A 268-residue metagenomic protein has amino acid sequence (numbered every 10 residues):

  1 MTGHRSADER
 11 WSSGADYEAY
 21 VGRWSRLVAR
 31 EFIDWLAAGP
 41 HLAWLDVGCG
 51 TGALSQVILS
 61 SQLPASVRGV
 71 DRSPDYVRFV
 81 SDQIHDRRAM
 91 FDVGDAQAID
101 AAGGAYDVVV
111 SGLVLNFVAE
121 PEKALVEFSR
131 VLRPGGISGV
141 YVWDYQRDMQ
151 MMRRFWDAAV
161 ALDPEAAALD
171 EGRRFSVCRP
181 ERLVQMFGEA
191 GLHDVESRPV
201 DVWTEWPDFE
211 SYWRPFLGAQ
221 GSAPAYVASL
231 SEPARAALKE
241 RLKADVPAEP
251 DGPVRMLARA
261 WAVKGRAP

Functional and structural regions predicted by a protein language model:
G3-S6, R10-S13, T51-A53, R173-P268: Conserved Class I S-adenosyl-L-methionine
W11-R23: Class I SAM-dependent methyltransferase Rossmann-like catalytic core, especially the SAM/SAH-binding loop
R23-L42, V57: Conserved alpha-helix/loop element of class I SAM-dependent methyltransferases that forms part of the SAM/SAH-binding
L36-A38, Q62, I84, L132: A generic alpha-to-beta junction signature in SAM-dependent methyltransferases
A43-I99, E122-K123: Class I SAM-dependent methyltransferase SAM/SAH-binding core
Q97-V109: A short acidic, Gly/Pro-enriched loop at the edge of an enzyme's catalytic core that lines a small-molecule cofactor
V108-P121, D144: A short SAM/SAH-binding and catalytic strip from SAM-dependent methyltransferases
E122-K123, S129, R133-P207, A223 (+1 more regions): Conserved catalytic/acceptor-binding region of the Class I
